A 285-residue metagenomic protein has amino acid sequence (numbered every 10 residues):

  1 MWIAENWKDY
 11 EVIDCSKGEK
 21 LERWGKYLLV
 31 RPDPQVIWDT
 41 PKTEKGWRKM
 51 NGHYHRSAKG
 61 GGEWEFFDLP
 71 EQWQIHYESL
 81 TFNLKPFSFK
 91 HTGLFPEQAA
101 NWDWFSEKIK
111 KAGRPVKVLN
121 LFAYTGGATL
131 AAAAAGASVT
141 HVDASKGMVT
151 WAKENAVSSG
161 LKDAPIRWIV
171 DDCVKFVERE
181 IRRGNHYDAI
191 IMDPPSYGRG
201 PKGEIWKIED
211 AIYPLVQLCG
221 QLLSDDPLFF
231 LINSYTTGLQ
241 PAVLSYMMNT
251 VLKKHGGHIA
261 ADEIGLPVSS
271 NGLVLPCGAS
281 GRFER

Functional and structural regions predicted by a protein language model:
I3, W7-E22, L29-P96, D103: Non-catalytic substrate-recognition/targeting regions of SAM-dependent transferases
P96-R114: Conserved alpha-helix/loop element of class I SAM-dependent methyltransferases that forms part of the SAM/SAH-binding
G113-Y124: Conserved class I S-adenosyl-L-methionine
T125-A137: Conserved SAM-binding loop of SAM-dependent methyltransferases across substrates and taxa, primarily the Class I
S138-D143: Conserved SAM-binding motif I beta-strand of class I
S145-I191: S-adenosyl-L-methionine
D210-D225: A short glycine-rich, Lys/Arg-flanked "PGG" loop and its adjoining helix->strand segment in the class I
P227-R285: C-terminal catalytic and target-recognition region of SAM-dependent MTase-like enzymes, primarily methyltransferases
